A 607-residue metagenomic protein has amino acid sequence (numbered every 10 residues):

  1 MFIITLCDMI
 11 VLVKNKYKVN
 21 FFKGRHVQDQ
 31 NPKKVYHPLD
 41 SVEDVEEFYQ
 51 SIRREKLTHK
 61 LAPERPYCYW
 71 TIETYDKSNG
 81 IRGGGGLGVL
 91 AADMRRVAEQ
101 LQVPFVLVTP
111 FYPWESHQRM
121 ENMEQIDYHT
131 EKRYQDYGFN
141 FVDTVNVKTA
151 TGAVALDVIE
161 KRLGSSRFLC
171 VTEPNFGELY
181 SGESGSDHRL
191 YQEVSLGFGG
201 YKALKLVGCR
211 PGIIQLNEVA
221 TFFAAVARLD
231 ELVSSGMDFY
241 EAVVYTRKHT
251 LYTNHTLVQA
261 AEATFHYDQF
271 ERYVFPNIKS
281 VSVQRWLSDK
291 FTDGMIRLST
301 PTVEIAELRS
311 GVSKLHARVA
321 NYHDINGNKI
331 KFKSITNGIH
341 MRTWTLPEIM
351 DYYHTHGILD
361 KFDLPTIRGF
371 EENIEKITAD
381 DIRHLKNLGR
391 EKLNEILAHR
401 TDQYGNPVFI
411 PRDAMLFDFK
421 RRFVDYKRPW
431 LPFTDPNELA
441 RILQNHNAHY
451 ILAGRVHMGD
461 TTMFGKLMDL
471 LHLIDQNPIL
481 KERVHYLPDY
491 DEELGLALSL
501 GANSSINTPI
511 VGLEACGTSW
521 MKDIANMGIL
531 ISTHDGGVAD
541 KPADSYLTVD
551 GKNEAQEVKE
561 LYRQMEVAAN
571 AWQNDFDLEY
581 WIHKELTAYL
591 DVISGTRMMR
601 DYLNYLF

Functional and structural regions predicted by a protein language model:
F2-F607: Catalytic cores of carbohydrate-active enzymes across secretory and cytosolic contexts
